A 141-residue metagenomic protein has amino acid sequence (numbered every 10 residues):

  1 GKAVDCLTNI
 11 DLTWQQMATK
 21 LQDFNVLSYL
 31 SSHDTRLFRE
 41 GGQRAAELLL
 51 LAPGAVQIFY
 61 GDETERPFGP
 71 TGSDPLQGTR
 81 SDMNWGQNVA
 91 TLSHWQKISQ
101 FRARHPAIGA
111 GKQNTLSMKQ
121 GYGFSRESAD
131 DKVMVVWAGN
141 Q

Functional and structural regions predicted by a protein language model:
G1-V56, Y60, T64, T71 (+2 more regions): Alpha-amylase-like alpha-glycosidases and glucanotransferases acting on alpha-linked glucans and related
W14-M17, F59, Q77-Q120: Aromatic- and carboxylate-lined catalytic core of secreted/periplasmic carbohydrate-active enzymes
Q22-D23, L76-G78, S117, A129: Short, solvent-exposed coil/turn segments
V26-L27, R80, G121, V133: A residue-level signal for beta-strand positions that form part of recognition/binding surfaces within mature
D34-T35, E63-E65, A129, G139-Q141: Short, glycine-/Ser/Thr-/acidic-enriched flexible segments
Y60-E63, F68, Q87, V136-G139: Active-site proximal loops enriched in glycine and acidic residues that flank catalytic Cys/His/Asp and coordinate
G69-Q77: Histidine/acidic-residue-rich catalytic or RNA/ligand-binding cores of hydrolases and nuclease-related proteins
Q100, T115-Q141: Carbohydrate-binding surface patches
